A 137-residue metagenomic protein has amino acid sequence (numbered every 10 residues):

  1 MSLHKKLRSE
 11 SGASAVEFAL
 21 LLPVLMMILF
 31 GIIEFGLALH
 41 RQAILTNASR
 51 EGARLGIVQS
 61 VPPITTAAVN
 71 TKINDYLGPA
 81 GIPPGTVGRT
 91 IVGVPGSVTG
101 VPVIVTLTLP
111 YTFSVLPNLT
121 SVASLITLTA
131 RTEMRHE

Functional and structural regions predicted by a protein language model:
S2-L3, E51-E137: Short, conserved structural patches
S2-N74: Alpha-helical assembly-interface signal, strongest on the long, hydrophobic N-terminal helix that forms
